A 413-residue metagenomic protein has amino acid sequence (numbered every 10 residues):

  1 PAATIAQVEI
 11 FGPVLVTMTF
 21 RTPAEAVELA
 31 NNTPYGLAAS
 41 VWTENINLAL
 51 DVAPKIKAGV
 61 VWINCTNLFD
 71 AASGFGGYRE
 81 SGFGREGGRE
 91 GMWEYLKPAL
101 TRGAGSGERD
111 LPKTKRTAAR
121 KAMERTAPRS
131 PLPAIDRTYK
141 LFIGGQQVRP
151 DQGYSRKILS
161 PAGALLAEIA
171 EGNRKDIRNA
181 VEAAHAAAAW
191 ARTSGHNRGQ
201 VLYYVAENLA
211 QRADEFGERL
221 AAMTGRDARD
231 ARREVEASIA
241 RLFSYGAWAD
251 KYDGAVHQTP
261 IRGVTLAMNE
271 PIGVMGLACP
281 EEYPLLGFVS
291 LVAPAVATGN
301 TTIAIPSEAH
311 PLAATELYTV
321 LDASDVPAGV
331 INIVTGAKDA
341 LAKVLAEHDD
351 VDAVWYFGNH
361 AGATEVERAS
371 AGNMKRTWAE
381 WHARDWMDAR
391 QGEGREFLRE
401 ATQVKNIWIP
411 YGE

Functional and structural regions predicted by a protein language model:
P1-R120, A162-I169, T193-Q200, A213 (+2 more regions): Conserved C-terminal structural/oligomerization subdomain of aldehyde/semialdehyde dehydrogenase
E9-G12, G87, D136, P150-D151 (+3 more regions): A generic fold-level signal
A24, R178-H185, Y203, V289 (+2 more regions): Amphipathic, non-transmembrane alpha-helical secondary structure
E44, N208, D227, Y283-P284 (+1 more regions): Glycine-/small-residue-rich active-site loops that bind phosphorylated ligands and cofactors
N47, G163-K251: Glycine-rich loop-to-alpha-helix module at the N-terminal edge of alpha/beta enzyme cores
G103-L166: Hydrophobic face of amphipathic alpha-helices that form TPR/SEL1-like repeat modules and related alpha-solenoid
Q152, E168-E171, P280: Short clusters of small/polar residues that mark proteolytic maturation junctions
Y154, Y252-P327: Conserved small-residue-rich beta-alpha loop and adjacent elements that most often cradle the phosphate/pyrophosphate
